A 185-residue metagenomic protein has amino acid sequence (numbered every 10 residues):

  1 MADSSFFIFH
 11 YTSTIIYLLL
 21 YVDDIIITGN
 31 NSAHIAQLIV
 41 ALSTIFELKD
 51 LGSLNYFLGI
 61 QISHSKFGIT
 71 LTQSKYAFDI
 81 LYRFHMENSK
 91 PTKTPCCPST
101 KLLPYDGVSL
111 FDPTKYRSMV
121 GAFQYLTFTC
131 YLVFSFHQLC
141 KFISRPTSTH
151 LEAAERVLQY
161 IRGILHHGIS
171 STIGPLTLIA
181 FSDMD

Functional and structural regions predicted by a protein language model:
M1-S4, I26-T72, A77, Y82: Polymerase palm active-site segment centered on the conserved acidic dipeptide of motif C
S5-H10, T14-Y17, V22, H34 (+2 more regions): Divalent metal-binding acidic/histidine catalytic loops
